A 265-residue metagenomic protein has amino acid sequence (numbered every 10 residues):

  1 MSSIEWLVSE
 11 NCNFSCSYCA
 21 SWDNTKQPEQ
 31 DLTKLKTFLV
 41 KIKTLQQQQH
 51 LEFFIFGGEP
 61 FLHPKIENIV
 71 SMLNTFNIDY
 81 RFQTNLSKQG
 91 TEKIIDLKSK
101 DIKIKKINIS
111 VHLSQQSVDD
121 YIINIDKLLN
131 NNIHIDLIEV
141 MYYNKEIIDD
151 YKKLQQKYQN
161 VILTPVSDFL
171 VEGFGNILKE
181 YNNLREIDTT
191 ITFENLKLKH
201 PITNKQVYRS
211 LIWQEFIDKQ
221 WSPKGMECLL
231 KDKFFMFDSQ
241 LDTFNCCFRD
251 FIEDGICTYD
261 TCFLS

Functional and structural regions predicted by a protein language model:
S2-K34, C246: Canonical Radical SAM [4Fe-4S] cluster-binding loop centered on the CxxxCxxC motif and its immediate flanking residues
N13, P60, S87-K88, S114 (+5 more regions): Short, solvent-exposed loop/turn segments at secondary-structure junctions
A20, T37-E52, Q206: Glycine-rich short-loop/terminal segments
D23-L32, Q49-H63, F76-T91, D101-D120 (+2 more regions): Core AdoMet radical
I42, I69, L73, L97 (+2 more regions): Hydrophobic positions in alpha-helices of CheY-like receiver
I66-I69, Q89-S99, D119-I123, I148-K153: Distinct, well-ordered alpha-helical segments
I104-N108, Q115-W213: Conserved C-terminal portion of the radical SAM core fold that forms the substrate/S-adenosylmethionine-binding
L170-S265: Accessory C-terminal segments flanking Radical SAM cores
